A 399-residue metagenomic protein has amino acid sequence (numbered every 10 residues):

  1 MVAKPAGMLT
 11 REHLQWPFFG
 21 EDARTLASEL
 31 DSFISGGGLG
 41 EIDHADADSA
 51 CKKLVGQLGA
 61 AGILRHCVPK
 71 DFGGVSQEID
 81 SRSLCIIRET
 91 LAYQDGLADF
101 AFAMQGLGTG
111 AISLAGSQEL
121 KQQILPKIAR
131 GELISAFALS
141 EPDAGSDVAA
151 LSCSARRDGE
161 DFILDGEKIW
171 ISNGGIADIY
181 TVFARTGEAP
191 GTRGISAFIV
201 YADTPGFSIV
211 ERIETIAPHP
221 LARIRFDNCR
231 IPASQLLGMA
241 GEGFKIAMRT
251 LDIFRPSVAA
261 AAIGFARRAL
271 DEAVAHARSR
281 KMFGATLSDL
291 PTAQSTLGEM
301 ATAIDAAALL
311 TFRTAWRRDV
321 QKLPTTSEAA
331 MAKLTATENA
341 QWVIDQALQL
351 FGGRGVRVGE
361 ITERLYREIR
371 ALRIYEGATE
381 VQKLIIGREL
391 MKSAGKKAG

Functional and structural regions predicted by a protein language model:
M1-Y93, A115-Q118, K127, G131 (+4 more regions): Alpha-helical interface subdomain recognition
G62, R88-A92, A184, V200-T204 (+1 more regions): Short Ser/Thr-interspersed hydrophobic loop/turn segments at strand-loop and sheet-helix junctions that line or gate
G96-E119, G145: N-terminal glycine-rich flavin-associated loop
A101, D143-S146, W170-N173, G187-A189 (+1 more regions): Short Gly/Pro-enriched turn/cap motifs at secondary-structure boundaries
I134-R156: A gly/ser-rich beta-alpha-beta helix-loop segment of oxidoreductase catalytic cores
A150, D203-P232: Flexible, small-/acidic-enriched active-site or ligand-binding loops
D165-S208: A short core secondary-structure module
N228-I246: Long, acidic (Asp/Glu-rich), low-complexity accessory segments flanking structured domains
